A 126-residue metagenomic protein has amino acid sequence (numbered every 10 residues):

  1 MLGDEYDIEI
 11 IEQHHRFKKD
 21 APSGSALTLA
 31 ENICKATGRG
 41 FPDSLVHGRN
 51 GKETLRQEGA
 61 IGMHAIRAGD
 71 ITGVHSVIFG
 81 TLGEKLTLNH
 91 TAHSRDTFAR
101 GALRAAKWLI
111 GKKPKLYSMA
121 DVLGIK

Functional and structural regions predicted by a protein language model:
G3-K126: C-terminal substrate-binding/catalytic lobe of Rossmann-fold NAD(P)-dependent oxidoreductases
